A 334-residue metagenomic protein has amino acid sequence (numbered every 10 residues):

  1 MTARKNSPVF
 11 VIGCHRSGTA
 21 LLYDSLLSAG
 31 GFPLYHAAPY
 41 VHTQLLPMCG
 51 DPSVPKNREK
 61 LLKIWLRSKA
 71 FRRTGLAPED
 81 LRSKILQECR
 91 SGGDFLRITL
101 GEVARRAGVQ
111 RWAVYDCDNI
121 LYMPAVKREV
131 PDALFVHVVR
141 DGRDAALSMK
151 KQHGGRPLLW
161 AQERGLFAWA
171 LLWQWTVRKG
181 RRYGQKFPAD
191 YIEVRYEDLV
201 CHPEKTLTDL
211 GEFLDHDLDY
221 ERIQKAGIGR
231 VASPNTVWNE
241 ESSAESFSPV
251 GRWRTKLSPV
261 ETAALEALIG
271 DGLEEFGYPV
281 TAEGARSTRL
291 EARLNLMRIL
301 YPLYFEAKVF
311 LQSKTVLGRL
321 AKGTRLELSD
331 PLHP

Functional and structural regions predicted by a protein language model:
M1-A3, A282-P334: Membrane-proximal basic amphipathic "stem/tether" segments
V11: Hydrophobic anchor at the beta1->P-loop junction of P-loop NTPases
C14: P-loop (Walker A) phosphate-binding loop of NTP-binding proteins
A20-F32: A conserved segment at the C-terminal end of the G1
P33-Y115, N119, G155-L159: PAPS-dependent sulfation machinery
Y115-C117, A125-K150, L265: Conserved phosphate-donor/acceptor-positioning beta-strand/loop module used by diverse small-molecule
H153-L172: Lumenal/extracellular "mature" regions of secretory-pathway glycan-modifying transferases
Q185-A263, A267, L290-L294: The conserved 3'-phosphoadenosine-5'-phosphosulfate
